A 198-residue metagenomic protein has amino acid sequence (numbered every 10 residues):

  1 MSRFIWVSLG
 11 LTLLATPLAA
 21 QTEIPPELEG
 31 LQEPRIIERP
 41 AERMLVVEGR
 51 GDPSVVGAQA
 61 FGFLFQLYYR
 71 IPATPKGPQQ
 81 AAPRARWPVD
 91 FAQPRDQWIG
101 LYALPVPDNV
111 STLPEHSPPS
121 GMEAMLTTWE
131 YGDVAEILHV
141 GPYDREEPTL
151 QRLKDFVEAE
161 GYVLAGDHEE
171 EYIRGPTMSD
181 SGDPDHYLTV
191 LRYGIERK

Functional and structural regions predicted by a protein language model:
M1-F4: Positively charged n-region of N-terminal signal peptides that target proteins for export
W6-T16: Bacterial N-terminal signal peptides
L18-K198: A solvent-exposed interaction/effector surface
